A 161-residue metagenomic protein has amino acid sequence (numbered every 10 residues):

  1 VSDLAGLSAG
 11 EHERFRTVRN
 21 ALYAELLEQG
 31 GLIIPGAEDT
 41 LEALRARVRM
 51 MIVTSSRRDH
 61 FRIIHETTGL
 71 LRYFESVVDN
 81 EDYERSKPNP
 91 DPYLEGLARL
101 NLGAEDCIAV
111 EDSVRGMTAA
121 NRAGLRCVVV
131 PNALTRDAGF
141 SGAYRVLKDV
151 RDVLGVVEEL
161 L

Functional and structural regions predicted by a protein language model:
V1-G10, I64, G96-L97: Helix-loop "lid/cap" segments that line or gate small-molecule binding pockets
D3-E38: Metal-dependent phosphoesterase signature
E38, E42, V48, R58 (+1 more regions): Asp-based, Mg2+/Mn2+-dependent phosphohydrolase catalytic module
T54-S56: Conserved phosphate-coupling serine/threonine residues in phosphotransfer and NTP-handling enzymes
